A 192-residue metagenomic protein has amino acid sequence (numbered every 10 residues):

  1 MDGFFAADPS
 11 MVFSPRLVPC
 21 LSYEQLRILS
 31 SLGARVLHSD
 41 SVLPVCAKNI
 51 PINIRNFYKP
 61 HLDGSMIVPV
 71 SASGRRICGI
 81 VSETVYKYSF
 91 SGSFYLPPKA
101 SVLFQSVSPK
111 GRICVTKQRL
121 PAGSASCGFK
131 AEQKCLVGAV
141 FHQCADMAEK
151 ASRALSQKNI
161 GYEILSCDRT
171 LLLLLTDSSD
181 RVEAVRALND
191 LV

Functional and structural regions predicted by a protein language model:
M1-V192: C-terminal catalytic "cap/lid" subdomain
